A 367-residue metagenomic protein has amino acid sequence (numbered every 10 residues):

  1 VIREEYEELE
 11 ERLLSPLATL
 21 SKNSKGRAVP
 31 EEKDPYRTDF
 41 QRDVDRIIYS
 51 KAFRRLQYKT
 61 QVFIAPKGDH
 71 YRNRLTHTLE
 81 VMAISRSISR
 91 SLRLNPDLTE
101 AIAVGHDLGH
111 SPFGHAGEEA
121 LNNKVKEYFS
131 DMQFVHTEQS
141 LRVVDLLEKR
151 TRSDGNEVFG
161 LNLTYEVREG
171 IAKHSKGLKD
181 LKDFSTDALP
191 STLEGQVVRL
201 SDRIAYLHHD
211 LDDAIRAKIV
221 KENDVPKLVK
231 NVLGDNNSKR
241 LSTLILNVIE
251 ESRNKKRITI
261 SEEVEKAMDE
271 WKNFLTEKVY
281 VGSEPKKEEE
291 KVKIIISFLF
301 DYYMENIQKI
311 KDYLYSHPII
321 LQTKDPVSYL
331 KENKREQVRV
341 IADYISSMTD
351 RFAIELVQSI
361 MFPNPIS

Functional and structural regions predicted by a protein language model:
V1-T78, M82-I88, N95-P96, G117 (+2 more regions): Histidine-centered, transition-metal-coordinating active-site segments
A101-I102: Active-site alpha-helix of zinc metalloproteases
G105-F113, A205: Short active-site segment of divalent metal-dependent hydrolases/proteases that encodes the spacing between
S111, K124-V125, V220, S367: A generic membrane alpha-helix/interface feature
G114-E127: A glycine- and small-aliphatic-rich helix-loop capping segment at beta-alpha/alpha-beta transitions that lines
